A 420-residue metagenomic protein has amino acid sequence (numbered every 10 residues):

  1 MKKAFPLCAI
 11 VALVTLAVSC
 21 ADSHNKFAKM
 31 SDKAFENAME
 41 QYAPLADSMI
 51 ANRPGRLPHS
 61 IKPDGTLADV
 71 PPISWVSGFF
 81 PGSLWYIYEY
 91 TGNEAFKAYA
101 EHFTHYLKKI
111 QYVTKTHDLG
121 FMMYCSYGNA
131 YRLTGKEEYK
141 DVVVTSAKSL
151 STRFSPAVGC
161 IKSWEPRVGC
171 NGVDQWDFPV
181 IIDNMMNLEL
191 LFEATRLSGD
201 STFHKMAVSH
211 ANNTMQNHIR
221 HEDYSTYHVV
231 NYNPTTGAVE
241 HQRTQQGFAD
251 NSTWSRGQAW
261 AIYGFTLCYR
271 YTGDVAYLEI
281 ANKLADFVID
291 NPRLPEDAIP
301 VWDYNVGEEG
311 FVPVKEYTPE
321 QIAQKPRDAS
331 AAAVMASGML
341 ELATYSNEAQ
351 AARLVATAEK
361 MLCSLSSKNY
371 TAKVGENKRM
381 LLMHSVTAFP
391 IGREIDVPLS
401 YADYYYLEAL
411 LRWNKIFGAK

Functional and structural regions predicted by a protein language model:
M1-K29: Bacterial Sec-dependent N-terminal signal peptides
H24-K420: Glycan-recognition and catalytic cores of secretory/periplasmic carbohydrate-active enzymes
